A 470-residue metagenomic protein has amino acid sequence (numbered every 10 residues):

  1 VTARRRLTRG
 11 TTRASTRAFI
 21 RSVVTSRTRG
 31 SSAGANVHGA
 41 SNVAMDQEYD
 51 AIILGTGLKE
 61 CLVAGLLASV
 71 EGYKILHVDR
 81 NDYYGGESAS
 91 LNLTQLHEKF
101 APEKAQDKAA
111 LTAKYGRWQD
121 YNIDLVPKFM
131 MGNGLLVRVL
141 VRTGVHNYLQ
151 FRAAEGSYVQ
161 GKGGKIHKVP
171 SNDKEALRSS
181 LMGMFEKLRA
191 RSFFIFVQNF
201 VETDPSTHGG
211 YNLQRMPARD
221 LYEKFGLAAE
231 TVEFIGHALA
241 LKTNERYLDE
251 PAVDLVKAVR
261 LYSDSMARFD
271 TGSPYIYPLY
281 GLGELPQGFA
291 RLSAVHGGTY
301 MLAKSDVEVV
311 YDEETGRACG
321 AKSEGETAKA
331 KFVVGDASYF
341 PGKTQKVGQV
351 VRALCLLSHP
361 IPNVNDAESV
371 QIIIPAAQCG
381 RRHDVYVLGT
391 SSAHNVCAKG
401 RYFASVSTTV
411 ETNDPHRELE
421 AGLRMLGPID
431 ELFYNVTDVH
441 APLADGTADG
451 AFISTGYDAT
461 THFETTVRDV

Functional and structural regions predicted by a protein language model:
F19-A51, S69-K74, E98-K99: Extreme N-terminal leader/targeting segments of oxidoreductases
I52, A68-P102: Glycine-rich FAD pyrophosphate-binding loop
G55-G57: Glycine-rich Rossmann-fold phosphate-binding loop(s) that bind the pyrophosphate of adenine dinucleotide cofactors
E60: N-terminal Rossmann-fold NAD(P) dinucleotide-binding loop
A89-M131, R189-S192, F196-D204: Glycine-rich active-site loop/strand segments that organize a redox cofactor
D124-P127, N133-S265, Y275-Y280: Rossmann-like flavin
E155, K304, Y311-G316, E326 (+1 more regions): C-terminal lid/capping helical subdomain adjacent to the catalytic/cofactor pocket in oxidative enzymes
I276-P278, Q287-R291, V295-G298, K304-E431 (+1 more regions): Mid-domain catalytic core of redox enzymes that form a hydrophobic substrate pocket/lid adjacent to a catalytic redox
